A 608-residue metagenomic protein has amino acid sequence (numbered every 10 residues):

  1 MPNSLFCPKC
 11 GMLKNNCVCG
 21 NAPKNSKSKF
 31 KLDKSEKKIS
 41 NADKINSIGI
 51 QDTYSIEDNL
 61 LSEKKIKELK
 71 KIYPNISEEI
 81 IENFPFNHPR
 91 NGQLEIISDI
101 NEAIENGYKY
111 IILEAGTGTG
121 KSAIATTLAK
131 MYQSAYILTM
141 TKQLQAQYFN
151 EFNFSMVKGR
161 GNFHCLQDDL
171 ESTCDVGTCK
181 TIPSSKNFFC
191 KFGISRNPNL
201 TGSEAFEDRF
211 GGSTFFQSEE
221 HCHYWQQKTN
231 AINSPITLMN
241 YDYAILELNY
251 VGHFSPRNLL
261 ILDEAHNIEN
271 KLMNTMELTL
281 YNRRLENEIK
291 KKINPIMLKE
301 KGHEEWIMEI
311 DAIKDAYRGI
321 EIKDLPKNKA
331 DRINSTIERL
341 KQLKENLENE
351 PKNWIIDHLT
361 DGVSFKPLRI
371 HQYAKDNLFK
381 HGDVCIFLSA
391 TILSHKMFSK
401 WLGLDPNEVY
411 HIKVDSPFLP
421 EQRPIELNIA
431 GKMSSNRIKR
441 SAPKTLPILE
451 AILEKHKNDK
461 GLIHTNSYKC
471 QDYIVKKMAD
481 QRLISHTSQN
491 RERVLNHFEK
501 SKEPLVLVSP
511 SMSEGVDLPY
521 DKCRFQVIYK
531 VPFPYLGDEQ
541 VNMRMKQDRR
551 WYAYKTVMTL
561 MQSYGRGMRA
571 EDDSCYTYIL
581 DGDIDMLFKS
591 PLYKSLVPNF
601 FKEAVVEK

Functional and structural regions predicted by a protein language model:
K34-I81, T117, Q133-T237, I245 (+2 more regions): A substrate-engagement module of RecA-like helicase motors
S62-I112: Conserved pre-motif I regulatory segment
N106-A125: Walker A/P-loop
T214-S234, L248-V251, K327-K432, I484-V494 (+1 more regions): A contiguous, basic/glycine-rich beta-loop/short-helix subdomain that forms a polymer-engagement track
N270-I322: Conserved phosphoryl-transfer catalytic core
D376, I429-N466: Conserved interdomain hinge at the start of the Helicase C-terminal
I429-R440, S488-M586: Conserved RecA-like P-loop NTPase helicase motor core
H464-S488: Conserved helicase motor "Helicase C" RecA-like lobe of SF1/SF2 P-loop NTPases
